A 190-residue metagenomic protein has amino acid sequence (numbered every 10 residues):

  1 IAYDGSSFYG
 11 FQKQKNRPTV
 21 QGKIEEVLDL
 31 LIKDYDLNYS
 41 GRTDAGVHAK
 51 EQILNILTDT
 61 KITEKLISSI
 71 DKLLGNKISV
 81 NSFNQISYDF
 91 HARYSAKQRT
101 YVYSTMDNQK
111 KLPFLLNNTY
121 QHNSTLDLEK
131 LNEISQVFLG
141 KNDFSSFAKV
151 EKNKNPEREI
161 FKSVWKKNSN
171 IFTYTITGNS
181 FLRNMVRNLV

Functional and structural regions predicted by a protein language model:
I1-V190: Structured-RNA-binding interfaces characteristic of tRNA pseudouridine synthases
